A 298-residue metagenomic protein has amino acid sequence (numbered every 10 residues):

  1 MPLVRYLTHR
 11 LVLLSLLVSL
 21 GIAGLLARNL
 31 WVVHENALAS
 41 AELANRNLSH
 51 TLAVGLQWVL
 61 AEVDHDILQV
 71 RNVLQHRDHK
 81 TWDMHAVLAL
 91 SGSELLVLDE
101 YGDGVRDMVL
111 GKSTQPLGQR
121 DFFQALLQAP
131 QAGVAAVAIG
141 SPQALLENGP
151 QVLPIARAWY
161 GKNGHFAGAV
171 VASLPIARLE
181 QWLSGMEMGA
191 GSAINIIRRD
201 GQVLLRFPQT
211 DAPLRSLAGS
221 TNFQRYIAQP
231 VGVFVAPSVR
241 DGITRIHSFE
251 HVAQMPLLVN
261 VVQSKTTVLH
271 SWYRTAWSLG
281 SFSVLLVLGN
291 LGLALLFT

Functional and structural regions predicted by a protein language model:
M1-R5: Short, Lys/Arg-rich, polar N-terminal cytosolic tail immediately upstream of the first transmembrane signal-anchor
L7-L11, V18-K80, L90-S93: Juxtamembrane extracytoplasmic/periplasmic/luminal helical "stalk" adjacent to the first N-terminal
H9-L16, Y273-S281, L293: Internal alpha-helical transmembrane segments of multi-pass membrane proteins, especially GPCRs
L26-W31, S278, F282, L286-T298: Cytosolic-side ends of inner-membrane transmembrane helices, especially those that anchor bacterial signal-transduction
H65, H85-G104, A132-V137, S184-L204 (+1 more regions): Short N-terminal helix-loop-first-beta-strand/juxtamembrane motif that initiates sensory/input modules
A89, D103-M186, A193, P237-R240: Extracytoplasmic/periplasmic ligand-binding sensor regions of membrane-associated signaling proteins
N148-E187, R198, L204-P208, I246-S248 (+2 more regions): Conserved beta-strands of PAS-like sensory domains
T210-G280: Extracellular/periplasmic juxtamembrane segments that couple receptor/chemosensory ectodomains to their
